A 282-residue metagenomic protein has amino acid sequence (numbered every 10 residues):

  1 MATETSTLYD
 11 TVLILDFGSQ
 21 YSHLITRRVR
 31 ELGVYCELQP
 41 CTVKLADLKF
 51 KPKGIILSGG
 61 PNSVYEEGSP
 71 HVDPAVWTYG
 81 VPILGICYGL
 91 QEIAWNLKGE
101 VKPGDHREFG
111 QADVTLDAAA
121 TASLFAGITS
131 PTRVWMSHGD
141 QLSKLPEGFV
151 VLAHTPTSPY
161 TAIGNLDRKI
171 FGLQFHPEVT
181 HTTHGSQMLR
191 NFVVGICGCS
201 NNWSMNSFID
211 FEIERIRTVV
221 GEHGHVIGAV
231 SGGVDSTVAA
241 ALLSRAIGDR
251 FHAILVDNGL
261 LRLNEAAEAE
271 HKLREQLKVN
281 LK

Functional and structural regions predicted by a protein language model:
M1-L57, P61-V72, W77-P82, Q91 (+1 more regions): RNA-binding accessory domains that recognize and position tRNA/RNA substrates
